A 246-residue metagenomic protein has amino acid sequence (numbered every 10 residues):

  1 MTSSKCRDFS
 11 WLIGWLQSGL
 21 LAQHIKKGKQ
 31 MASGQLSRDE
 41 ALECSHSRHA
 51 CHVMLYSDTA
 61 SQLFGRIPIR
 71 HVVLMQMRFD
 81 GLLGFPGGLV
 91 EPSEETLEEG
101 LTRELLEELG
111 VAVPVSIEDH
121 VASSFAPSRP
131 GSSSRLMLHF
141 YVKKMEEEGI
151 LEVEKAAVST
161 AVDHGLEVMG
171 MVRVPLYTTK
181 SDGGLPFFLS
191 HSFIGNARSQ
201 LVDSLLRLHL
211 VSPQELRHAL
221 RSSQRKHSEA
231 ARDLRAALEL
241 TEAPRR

Functional and structural regions predicted by a protein language model:
M1-R246: N-terminal leader/linker segments that precede catalytic domains of diphosphate-processing enzymes
